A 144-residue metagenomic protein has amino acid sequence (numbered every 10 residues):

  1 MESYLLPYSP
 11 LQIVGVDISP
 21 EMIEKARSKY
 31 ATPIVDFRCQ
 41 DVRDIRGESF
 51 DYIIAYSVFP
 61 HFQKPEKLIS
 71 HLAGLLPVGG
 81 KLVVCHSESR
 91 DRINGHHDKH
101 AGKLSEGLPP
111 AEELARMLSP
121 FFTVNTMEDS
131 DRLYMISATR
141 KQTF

Functional and structural regions predicted by a protein language model:
M1-D44: Class I SAM-dependent methyltransferase SAM/SAH-binding core
I54: A conserved beta-strand element that flanks and buttresses the S-adenosyl-L-methionine
S57-V58: Short catalytic micro-motifs in class I SAM-dependent methyltransferases
E66-V78: A short glycine-rich, Lys/Arg-flanked "PGG" loop and its adjoining helix->strand segment in the class I
V83-P109: Conserved class I S-adenosyl-L-methionine
S105-F121: Short alpha-helix
S119-F144: Core SAM-dependent methyltransferase catalytic element
